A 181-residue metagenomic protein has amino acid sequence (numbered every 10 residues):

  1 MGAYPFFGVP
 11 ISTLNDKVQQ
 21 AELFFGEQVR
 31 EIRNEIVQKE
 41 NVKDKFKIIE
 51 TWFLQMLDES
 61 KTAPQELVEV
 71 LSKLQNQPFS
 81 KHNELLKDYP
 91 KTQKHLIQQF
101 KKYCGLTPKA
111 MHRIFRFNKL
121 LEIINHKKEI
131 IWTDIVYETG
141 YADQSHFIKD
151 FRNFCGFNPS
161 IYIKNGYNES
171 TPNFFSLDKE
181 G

Functional and structural regions predicted by a protein language model:
M1-N83, Y89-Q93, T107, N125 (+3 more regions): Alpha-helical bundle regulatory/interaction domains
F100-P108, F151-P159: HTH DNA-binding helix-turn interface
H112-R113, I163-K164: Short Lys/Arg-enriched helix C-cap and helix-to-coil transition segments that create basic nucleic-acid-contact patches
